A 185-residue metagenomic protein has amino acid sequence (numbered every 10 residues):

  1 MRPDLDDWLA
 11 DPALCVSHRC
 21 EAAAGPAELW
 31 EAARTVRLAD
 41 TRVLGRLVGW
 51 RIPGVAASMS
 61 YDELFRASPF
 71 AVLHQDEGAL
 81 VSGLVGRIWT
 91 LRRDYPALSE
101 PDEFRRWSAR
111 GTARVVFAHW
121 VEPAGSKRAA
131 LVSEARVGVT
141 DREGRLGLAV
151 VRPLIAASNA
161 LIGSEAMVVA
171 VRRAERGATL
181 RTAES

Functional and structural regions predicted by a protein language model:
M1-D62, P69-L73: Hydrophobic ligand-binding cavity/cleft-lining segments
R2, T182-S185: Charge-rich (especially acidic), low-complexity segments
D7-P12, R46, R87-R92, R106-A109 (+3 more regions): Structured surface interface patches that mediate subunit assembly and partner/cofactor docking
A13-E21, A79, R114-V116, R128-L131: Intrinsic-disorder/low-complexity, polar/charged segments enriched in Ser/Thr/Lys/Arg/Asp/Glu/Gln
W30-A32, G83, V132-E134: Beta-strand residues in well-ordered beta-sheet regions across diverse protein folds
L73-K127: Hydrophobic-ligand binding "helix-grip"
E103-A157: Beta-strand/loop substructures that line and gate deep hydrophobic ligand-binding cavities in soluble
G147-T182: A conserved amphipathic terminal alpha-helix motif
